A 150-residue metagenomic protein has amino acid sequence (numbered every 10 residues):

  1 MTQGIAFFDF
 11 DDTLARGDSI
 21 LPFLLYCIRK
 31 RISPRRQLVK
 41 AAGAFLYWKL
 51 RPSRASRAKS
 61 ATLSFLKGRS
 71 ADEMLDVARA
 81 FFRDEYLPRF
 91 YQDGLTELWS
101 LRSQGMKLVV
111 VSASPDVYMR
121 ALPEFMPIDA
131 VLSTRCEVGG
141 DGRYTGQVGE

Functional and structural regions predicted by a protein language model:
M1-L50: Active-site neighborhood of HAD-like aspartate-dependent phosphohydrolases
M1-Q3, D76, R83-E150: C-terminal cap/substrate-recognition subdomain and adjoining C-terminal extension of metal-dependent phosphatase-like
I20, A58-K59, D141-G146: Acidic/polar active-site rim loop that often engages polyanionic ligands
Q37-A41, R57, Q92: Short coil/turn segments at secondary-structure boundaries
G43-A44, S56-S60, V77-F82: Glycine-/proline-rich flexible loop or hinge segments
F45-L50, R57-K67: Helix-loop "lid/cap" segments that line or gate small-molecule binding pockets
A61-T62, E73, Y118: Hydrophobic alpha-helical segments typical of transmembrane helices and their membrane-interface/capping positions
K67-V77: Acidic catalytic patch
